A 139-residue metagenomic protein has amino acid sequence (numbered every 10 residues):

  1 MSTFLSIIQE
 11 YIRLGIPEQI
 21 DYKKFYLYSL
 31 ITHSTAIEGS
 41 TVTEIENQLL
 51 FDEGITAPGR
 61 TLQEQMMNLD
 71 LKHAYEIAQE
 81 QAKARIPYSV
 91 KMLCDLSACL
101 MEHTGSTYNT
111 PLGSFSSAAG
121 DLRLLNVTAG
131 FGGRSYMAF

Functional and structural regions predicted by a protein language model:
M1-F139: FIC/Doc superfamily catalytic core
